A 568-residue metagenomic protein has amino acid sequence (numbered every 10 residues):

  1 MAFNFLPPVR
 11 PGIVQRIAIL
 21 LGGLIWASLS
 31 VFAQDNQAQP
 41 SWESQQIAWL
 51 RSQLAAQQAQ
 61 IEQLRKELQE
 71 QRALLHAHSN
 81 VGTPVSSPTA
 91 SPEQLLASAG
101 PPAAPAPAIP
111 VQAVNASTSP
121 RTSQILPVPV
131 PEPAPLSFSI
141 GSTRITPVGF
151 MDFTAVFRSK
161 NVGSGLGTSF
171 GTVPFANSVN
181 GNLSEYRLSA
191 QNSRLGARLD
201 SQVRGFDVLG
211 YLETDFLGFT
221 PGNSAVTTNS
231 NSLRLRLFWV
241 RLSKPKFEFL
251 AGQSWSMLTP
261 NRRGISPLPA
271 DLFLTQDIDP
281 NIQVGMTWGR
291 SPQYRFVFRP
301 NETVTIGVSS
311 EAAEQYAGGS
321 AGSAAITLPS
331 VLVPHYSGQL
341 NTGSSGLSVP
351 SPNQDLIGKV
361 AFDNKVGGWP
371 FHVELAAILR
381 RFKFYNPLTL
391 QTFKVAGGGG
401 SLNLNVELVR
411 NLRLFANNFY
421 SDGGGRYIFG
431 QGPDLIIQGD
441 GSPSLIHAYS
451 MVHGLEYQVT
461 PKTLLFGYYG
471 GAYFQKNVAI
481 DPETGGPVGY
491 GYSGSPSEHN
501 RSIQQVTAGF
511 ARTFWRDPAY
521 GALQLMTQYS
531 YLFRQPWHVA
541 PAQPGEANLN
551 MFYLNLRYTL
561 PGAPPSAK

Functional and structural regions predicted by a protein language model:
F3, A33-L166, K568: N-terminal periplasmic/intermembrane-space "pro-region" immediately following the signal or transit peptide
R16-S28: Bacterial N-terminal signal peptides
S119, P133-G171, N177-G322, P352-K365 (+3 more regions): Outer membrane beta-barrel
I140, Y186-N192, T228-L235, G285-G289 (+6 more regions): Transmembrane beta-barrel outer-membrane domains
N161-G165, G222-N231, R262-L268, G318-S344 (+7 more regions): Outer-membrane beta-barrel translocator domains and adjoining extracellular loop/strand segments of Gram-negative
G205-D207, K246-F249, E302-I306, G367-V373 (+4 more regions): Repeated loop/turn-to-beta-strand initiation elements of outer-membrane beta-barrel proteins
G358, V366-A508, K568: Detector for outer-membrane/organellar transmembrane beta-barrel domains, recognizing the amphipathic beta-strand
F510, E546-K568: Outer-membrane beta-barrel "beta-signal"
